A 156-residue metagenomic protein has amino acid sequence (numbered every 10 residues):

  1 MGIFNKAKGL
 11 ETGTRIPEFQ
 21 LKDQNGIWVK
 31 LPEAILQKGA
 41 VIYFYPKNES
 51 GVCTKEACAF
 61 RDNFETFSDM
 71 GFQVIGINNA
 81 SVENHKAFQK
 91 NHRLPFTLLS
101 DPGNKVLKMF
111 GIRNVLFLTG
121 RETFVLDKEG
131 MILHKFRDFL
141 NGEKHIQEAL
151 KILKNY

Functional and structural regions predicted by a protein language model:
M1-Y156: Chalcogenol-based redox active-site neighborhoods
